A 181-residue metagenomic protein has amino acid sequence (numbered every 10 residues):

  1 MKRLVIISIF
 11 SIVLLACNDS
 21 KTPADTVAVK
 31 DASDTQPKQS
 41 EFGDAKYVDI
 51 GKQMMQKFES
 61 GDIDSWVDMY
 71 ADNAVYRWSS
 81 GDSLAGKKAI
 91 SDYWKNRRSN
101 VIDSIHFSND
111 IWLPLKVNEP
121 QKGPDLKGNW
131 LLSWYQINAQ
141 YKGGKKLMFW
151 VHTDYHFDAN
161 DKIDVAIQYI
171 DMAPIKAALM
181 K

Functional and structural regions predicted by a protein language model:
M1-L4, D19: Positively charged n-region of N-terminal signal peptides that target proteins for export
V5-I9: Sec-dependent signal peptide hydrophobic core
V13-A16: C-terminal motif of bacterial Sec signal peptides marking the signal peptidase cleavage site
N18-D64, D68: Short, low-complexity N-terminal intrinsically disordered segments enriched in polar/charged residues
S65-N129: A solvent-exposed, acidic/Ser-Thr-rich amphipathic alpha-helical stretch
Y70, S80, Y135-I137, T153 (+1 more regions): A mature extracytoplasmic/lumenal domain signature
L126-K162: Exposed beta-sheet edge and beta->alpha loop/turn motif
D164-K181: Low-complexity, intrinsically disordered terminal/linker segments enriched in charged and Gly/Pro repeats
